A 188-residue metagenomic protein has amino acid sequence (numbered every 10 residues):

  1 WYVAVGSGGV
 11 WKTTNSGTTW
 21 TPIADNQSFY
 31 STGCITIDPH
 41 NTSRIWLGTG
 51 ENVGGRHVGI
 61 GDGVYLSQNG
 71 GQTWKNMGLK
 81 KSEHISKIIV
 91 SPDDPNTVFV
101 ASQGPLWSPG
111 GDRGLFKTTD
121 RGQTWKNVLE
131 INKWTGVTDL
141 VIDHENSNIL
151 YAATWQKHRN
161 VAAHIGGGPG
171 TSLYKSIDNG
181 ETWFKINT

Functional and structural regions predicted by a protein language model:
W1-T188: Beta-propeller blade termini and top-face loops
